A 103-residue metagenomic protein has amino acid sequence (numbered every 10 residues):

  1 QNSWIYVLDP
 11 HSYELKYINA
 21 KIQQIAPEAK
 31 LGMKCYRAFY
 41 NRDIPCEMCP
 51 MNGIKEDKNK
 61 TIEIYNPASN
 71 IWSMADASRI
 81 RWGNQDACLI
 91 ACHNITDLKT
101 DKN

Functional and structural regions predicted by a protein language model:
W4-L8: Conserved beta-strand cores of small sensory beta-sandwich domains that regulate signal transduction, primarily PAS/PAC
Y13-Y17: Conserved hydrophobic beta-strand signature of PAS-family and PAS-like sensory domains
K21-M33: PAS/PAS-like sensory domain cap-loop motif
M33-Y65: Terminal output helix/cap of sensory domains in signal transduction proteins
K60, I71-A75: PAS and PAS-like sensory/regulatory domains
D76-C88, D97: Short loop/turn elements at sensory-signaling interfaces that couple input to output
H93-N103: PAS-associated C-terminal cap
